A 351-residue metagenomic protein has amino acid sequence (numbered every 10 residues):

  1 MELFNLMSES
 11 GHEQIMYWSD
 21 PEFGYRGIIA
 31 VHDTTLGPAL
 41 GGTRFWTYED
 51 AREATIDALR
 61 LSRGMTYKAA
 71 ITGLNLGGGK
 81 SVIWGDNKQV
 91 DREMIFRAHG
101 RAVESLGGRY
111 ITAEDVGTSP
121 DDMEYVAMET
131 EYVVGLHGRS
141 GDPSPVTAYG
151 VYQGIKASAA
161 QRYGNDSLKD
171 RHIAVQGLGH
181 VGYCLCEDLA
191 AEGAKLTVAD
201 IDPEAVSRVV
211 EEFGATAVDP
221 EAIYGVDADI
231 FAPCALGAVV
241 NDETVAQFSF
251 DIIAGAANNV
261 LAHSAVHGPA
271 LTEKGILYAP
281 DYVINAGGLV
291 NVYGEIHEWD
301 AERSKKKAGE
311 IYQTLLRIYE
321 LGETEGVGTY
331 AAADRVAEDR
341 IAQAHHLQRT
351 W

Functional and structural regions predicted by a protein language model:
M1-H137: N-terminal ligand-binding/catalytic initiation module
T55-S62, E93-G100, E104, E124-A127 (+9 more regions): Predominant activation on well-ordered alpha-helical scaffold segments within soluble catalytic domains
A69-L74, R109-E114, Y163-R171, P220 (+2 more regions): Flexible, glycine/charged-enriched surface loops at secondary-structure junctions
D142-I230: Glycine-rich phosphate/diphosphate-binding loop of Rossmann-like nucleotide-binding domains
P145, H180-L185, V239-E243, A262-S264 (+1 more regions): Short glycine/serine/threonine-rich phosphate/pyrophosphate-binding segments that cradle anionic phosphate groups
A159, D251-W351: Adenosine-phosphate binding glycine-rich loop
I201-V283: Rossmann-like adenosine-cofactor binding region
